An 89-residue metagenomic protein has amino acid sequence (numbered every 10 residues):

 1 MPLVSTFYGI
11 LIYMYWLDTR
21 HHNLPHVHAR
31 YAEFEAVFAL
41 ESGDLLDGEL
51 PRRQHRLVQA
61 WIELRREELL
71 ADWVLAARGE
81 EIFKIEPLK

Functional and structural regions predicted by a protein language model:
M1-N23: Short, charged/polar N-terminal "headpieces" of proteins
M1-P2, P25-V27, A71-D72: Intrinsically disordered, low-complexity boundary segments flanking structured domains
L3, E41, L46, R78-K84: Glycine-rich, flexible loop/turn motifs
F7-G9, H22-L24, E33, L57 (+1 more regions): Short connector loops at helix/strand junctions that flank enzyme active sites, especially segments positioning acidic
Y15-R53: A short, structured beta-strand/loop element
L57-K89: C-terminal structural segments of small proteins and small subunits
